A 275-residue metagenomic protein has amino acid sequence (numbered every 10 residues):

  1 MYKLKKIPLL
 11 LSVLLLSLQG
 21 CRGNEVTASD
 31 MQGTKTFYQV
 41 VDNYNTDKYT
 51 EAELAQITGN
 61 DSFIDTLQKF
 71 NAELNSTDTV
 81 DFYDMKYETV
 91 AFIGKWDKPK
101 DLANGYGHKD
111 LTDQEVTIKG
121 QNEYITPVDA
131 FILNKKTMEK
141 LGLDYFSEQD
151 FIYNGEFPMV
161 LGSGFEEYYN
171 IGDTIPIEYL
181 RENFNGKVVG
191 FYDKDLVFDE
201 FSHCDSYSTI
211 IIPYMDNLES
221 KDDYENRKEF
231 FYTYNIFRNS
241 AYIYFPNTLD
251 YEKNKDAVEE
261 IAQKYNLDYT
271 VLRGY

Functional and structural regions predicted by a protein language model:
M1-K3: N-terminal secretory signal peptides that target proteins for export/translocation
K5-L10: Sec-dependent signal peptide recognition, specifically the positively charged N-region followed immediately by
L18-G20: C-terminal motif of bacterial Sec signal peptides marking the signal peptidase cleavage site
R22-D129, N134: Membrane-proximal extracellular/periplasmic loop immediately following the first transmembrane helix
G33, G155, Y179-D268: Small-residue transmembrane helix packing/gating motifs
K35-N43, Y83-D84, M159-V160, I236-N247: Short, hydrophobic/proline-enriched secondary-structure or compact coil segments at domain edges
G120-N217: Hydrophobic secondary-structure segments that place a key small or acidic residue at a functional site
T270-Y275: Short, aromatic-rich amphipathic segments at membrane interfaces that lie adjacent to a transmembrane helix or signal
